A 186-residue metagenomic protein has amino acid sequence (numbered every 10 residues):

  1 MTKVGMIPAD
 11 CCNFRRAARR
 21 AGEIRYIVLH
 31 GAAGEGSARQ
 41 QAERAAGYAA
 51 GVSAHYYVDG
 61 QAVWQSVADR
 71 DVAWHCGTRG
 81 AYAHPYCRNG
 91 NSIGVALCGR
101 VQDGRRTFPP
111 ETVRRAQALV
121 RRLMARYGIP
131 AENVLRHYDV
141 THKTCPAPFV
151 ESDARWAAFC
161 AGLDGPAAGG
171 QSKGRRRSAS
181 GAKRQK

Functional and structural regions predicted by a protein language model:
M1-C87, K183: N-terminal catalytic cores of peptidoglycan-degrading enzymes
M1-D10, R15-I27, G90, C98-K186: Basic/polar, cationic surfaces and motifs that engage anionic cell-wall and phosphate/carboxylate ligands
